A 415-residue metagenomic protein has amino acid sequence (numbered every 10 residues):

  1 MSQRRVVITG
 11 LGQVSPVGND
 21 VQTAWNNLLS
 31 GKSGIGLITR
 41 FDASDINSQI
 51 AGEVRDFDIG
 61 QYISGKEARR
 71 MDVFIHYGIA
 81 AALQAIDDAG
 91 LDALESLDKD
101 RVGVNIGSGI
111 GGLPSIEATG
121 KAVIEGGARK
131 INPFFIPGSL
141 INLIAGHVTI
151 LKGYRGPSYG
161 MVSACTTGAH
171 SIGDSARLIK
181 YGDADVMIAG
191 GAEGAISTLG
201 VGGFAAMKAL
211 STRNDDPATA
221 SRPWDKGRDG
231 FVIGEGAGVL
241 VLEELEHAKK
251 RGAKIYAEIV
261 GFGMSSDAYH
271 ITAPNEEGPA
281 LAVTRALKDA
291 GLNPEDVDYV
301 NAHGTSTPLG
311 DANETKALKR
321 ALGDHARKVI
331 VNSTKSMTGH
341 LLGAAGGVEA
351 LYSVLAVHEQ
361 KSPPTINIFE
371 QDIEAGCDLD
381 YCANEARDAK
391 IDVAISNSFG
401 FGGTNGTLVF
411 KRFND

Functional and structural regions predicted by a protein language model:
M1-E67, E246-E258, L351-T365, K411-D415: ACP-dependent fatty acid/polyketide chain-elongation machinery
M1-Q3, L37-A80, R101, G111-D174 (+3 more regions): Conserved catalytic cysteine-centered active-site region of acyl-thioester-dependent Claisen-condensing enzymes
R5-T9, G36, D215-A290, Y299 (+1 more regions): Condensing-enzyme catalytic core mediating Claisen C-C bond formation in acyl metabolism
G10, L28, A82, V104 (+10 more regions): Conserved small-residue
T39, D183-D229, F262-P274, G304-D311 (+1 more regions): Acyl-CoA/ACP chain-elongation machinery
G78-A89, I144, S171, E243-L245 (+5 more regions): Short, well-ordered amphipathic alpha-helical segments that serve as non-catalytic structural scaffolds within diverse
A85-D98, A248-I255, V283-Y299, A321-H325: Phosphate/pyrophosphate-binding loops at sites that engage ATP/ADP/AMP, CoA/4′-phosphopantetheine, polyphosphate
G126-N132, H170-G173, R177, G194-K250 (+3 more regions): Glycine-/small-residue-rich "gating" segment that lines the acyl/pantetheine channel and substrate pocket
